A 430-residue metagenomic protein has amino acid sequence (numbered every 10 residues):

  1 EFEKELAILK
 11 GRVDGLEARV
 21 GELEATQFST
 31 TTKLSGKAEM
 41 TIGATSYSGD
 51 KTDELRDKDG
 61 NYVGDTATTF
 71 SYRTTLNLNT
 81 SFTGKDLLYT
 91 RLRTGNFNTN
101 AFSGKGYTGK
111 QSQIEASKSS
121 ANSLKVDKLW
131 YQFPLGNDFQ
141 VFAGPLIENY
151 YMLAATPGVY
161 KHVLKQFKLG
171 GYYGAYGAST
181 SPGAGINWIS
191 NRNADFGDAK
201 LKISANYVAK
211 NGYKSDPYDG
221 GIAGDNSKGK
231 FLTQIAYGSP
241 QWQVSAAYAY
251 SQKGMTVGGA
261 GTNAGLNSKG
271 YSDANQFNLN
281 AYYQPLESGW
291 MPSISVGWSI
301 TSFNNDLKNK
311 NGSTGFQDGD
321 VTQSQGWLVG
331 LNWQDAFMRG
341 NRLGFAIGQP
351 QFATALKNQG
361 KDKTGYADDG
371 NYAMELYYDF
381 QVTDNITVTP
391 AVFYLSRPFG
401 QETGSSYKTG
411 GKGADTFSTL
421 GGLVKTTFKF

Functional and structural regions predicted by a protein language model:
E1-V141, E148, K168-Y207, G212 (+6 more regions): Beta-barrel outer-membrane channel/assembly domains of diderm bacteria
K51-D53, G158-Y160, N311, G360-K361: Short secondary-structure boundary/capping segments
V63, L266-S268, F316-D318: Second-shell loop/turn segments in exported
Y151-L153, P157-K168: Long, hydrophobic, well-ordered secondary-structure blocks that form the structural core and pocket-lining surfaces
D216-Y218: C-terminal catalytic or substrate-handling cores of phosphate/nucleotide- and metal-cofactor-dependent proteins acting
G220-I222: Intrinsically disordered, low-complexity regulatory/activation regions in plant nuclear transcription factors
K253-G265: Surface-exposed beta-strand-turn/loop segments characteristic of Gram-negative outer-membrane beta-barrels
